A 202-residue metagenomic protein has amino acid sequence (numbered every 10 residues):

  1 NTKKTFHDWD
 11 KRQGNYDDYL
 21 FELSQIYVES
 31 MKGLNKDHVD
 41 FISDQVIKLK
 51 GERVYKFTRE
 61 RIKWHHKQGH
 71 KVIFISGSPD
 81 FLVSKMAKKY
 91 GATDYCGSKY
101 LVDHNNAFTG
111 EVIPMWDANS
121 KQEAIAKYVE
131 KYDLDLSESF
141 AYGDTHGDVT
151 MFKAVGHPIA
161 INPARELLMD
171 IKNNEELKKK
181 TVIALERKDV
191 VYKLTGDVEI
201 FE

Functional and structural regions predicted by a protein language model:
N1-W64: A metal-dependent, Asp-based hydrolase signature
D40-I42, K48-E202: C-terminal cap/substrate-recognition subdomain and adjoining C-terminal extension of metal-dependent phosphatase-like
